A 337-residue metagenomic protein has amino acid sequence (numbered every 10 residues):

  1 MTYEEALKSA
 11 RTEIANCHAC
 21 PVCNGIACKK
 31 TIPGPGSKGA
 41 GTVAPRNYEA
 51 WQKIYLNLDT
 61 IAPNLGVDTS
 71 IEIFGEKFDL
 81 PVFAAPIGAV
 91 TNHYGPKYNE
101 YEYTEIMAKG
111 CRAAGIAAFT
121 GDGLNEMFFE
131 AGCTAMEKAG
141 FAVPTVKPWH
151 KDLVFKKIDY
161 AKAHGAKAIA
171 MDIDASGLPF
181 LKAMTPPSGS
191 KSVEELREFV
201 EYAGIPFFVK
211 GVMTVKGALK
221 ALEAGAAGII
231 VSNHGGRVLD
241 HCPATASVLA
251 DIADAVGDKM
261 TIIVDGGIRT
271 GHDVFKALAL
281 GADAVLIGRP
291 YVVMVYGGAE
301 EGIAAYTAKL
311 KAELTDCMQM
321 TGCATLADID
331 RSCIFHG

Functional and structural regions predicted by a protein language model:
M1-K29, G217, G236-T261, I268-G337: Conserved active-site-proximal phosphate/metal-binding subdomains
T2-F78: An N-cap/entry alpha-helix motif that binds or orients negatively charged groups
S37-A40, A44, E100, T104 (+6 more regions): Generic structural signal for well-ordered, non-membrane alpha-helical segments in soluble metabolic enzymes
V43-F129: N-terminal functional module of multi-domain proteins
W51-L58, C111, G115, K162-G165 (+5 more regions): Structural signal for hydrophobic packing residues in well-ordered secondary-structure cores of soluble enzyme domains
Y94, F119-G121, A142-W149, L181-P187: Flexible, glycine/proline-enriched loop segments at strand-loop-helix junctions that form or flank small-ligand binding
K109, E137-K138, W149-V264, G271-M294 (+1 more regions): Alpha/beta enzyme core
A117, F128-D152: Long, hydrophobic, well-ordered secondary-structure blocks that form the structural core and pocket-lining surfaces
